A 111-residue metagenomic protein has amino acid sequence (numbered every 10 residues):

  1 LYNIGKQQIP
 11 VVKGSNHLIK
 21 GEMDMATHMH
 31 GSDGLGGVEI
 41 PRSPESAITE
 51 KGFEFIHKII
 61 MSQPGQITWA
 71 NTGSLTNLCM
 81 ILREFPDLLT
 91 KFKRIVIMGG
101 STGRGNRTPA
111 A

Functional and structural regions predicted by a protein language model:
L1: N-terminal phosphate-binding or glycine-rich loops at protein starts, especially the Walker A/P-loop of NTPases
I4-Q8, L18, D33-G34, V38-A111: Active-site histidine-anchored catalytic micro-motif
P10-V12: Eukaryotic helix-linker segments that join adjacent hydrophobic helices
G14-N16: Beta-hairpin (beta-strand-turn-beta-strand) motif
M23-S32: Short, flexible, mixed-charge acidic loops at enzyme active sites
